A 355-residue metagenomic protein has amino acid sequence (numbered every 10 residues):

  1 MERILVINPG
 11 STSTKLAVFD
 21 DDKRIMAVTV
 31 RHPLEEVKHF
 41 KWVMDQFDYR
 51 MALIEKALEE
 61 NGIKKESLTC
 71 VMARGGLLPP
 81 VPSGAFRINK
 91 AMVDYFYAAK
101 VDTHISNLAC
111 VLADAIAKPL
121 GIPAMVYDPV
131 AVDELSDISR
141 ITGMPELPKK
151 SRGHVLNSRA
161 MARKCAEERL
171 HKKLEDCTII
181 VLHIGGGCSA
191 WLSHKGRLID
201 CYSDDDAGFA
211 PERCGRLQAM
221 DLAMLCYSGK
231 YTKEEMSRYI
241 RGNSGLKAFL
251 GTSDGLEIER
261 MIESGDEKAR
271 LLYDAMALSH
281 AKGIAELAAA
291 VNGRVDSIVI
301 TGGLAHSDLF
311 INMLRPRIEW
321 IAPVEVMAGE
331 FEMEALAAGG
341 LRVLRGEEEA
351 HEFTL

Functional and structural regions predicted by a protein language model:
I4-D45, D204, G208: Short glycine-rich, Thr/Ser-proximal phosphate-binding strand/loop in the N-terminal lobe of ATP-dependent enzymes
V28-E66, M92, F96-V101: N-terminal phosphate-binding loop and adjacent alpha-helix
K56-T69, E168-K172, I284-D296: Phosphate/pyrophosphate-binding loops at sites that engage ATP/ADP/AMP, CoA/4′-phosphopantetheine, polyphosphate
L58-I105, P123, A131-G143: Short beta-strand-loop/turn "lid" adjacent to the catalytic site in phosphate-handling enzymes
L108-D114, I141, E146-T178, G186 (+2 more regions): Glycine-rich phosphate-binding loop plus the immediately following alpha-helix
R238-G293: Adenine-nucleotide phosphate-binding core of ATP-dependent small-molecule kinases
V295-L314: Glycine-rich phosphate-binding loops at beta-strand->alpha-helix junctions
A305-H306, E325-L355: Glycine-rich phosphate-binding/hydrolytic loop that grips phosphoryl groups
